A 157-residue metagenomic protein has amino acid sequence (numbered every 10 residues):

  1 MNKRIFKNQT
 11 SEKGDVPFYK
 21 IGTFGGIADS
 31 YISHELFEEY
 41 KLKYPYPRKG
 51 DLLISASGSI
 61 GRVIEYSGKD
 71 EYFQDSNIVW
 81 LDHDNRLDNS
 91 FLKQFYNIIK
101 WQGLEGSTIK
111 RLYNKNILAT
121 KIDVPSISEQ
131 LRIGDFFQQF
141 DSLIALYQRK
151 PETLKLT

Functional and structural regions predicted by a protein language model:
M1-T157: Feature detects amphipathic, helix-rich regulatory segments
